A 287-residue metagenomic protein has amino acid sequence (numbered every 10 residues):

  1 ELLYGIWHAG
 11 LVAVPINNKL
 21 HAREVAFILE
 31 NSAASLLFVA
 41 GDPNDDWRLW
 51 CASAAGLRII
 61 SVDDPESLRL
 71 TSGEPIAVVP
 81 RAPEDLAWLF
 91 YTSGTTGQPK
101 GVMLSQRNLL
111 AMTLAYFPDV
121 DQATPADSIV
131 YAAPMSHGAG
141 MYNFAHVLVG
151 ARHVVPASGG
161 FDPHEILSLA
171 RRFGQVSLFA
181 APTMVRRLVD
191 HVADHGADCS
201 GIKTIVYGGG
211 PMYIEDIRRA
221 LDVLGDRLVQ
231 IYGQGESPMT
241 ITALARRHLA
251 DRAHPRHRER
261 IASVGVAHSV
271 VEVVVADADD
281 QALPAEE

Functional and structural regions predicted by a protein language model:
Y4-A9, E30-N31, H137, V147-V149: Short hydrophobic alpha-helices that are characteristic scaffold elements of the AMP-binding
H8-L70: Structural core segment of the AMP-binding/adenylate-forming
N17, A26, A123, A132-H137: Conserved AMP-binding
G73-Y91, Q98, D121-S128, S269-V270: Conserved pre-ATP/AMP-binding loop-to-beta segment of ANL
A87-L114: Conserved AMP-binding A3 loop
L110-S128, S136-V176, H191: Conserved AMP-binding/adenylation subdomain of ANL enzymes
A151, Q175-A180, V189-E259, E272 (+1 more regions): Gly/Ser/Thr-rich phosphate-binding loop
E286-E287: AMP-binding/adenylate-forming core of the ANL superfamily
